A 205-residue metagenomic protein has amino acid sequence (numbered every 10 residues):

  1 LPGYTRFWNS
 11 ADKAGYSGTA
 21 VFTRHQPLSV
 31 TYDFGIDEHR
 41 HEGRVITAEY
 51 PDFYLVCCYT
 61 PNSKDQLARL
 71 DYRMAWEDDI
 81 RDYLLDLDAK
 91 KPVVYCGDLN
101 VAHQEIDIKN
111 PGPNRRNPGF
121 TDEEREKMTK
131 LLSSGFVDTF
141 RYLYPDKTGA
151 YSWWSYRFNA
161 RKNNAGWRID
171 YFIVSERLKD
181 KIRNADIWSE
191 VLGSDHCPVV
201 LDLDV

Functional and structural regions predicted by a protein language model:
L1-S63: Structured beta-strand-rich core segments of catalytic domains in phosphoester-bond hydrolases
P2-T5, W76-A165, I169: Metal-dependent phosphoesterases centered on the DNase I-like endonuclease/exonuclease/phosphatase
N9-D12, I36-D37, R161-N164, S189-L192: Short Gly/Pro-enriched turn/cap motifs at secondary-structure boundaries
A14-V30, T148, R157-D180: Conserved beta strand-loop-helix elements of the APE1-like EEP
R24, A48-P51, S175-E176, L201-V205: Active-site beta-strand termini and strand-to-loop segments that position acidic
G35-I36, P61-E77, G112-N117: Surface-exposed cleft-lining segments at the edges of enzyme active sites
D186-V205: Surface polyanion/phosphate-binding segment centered on an Asp-His-Pro turn
